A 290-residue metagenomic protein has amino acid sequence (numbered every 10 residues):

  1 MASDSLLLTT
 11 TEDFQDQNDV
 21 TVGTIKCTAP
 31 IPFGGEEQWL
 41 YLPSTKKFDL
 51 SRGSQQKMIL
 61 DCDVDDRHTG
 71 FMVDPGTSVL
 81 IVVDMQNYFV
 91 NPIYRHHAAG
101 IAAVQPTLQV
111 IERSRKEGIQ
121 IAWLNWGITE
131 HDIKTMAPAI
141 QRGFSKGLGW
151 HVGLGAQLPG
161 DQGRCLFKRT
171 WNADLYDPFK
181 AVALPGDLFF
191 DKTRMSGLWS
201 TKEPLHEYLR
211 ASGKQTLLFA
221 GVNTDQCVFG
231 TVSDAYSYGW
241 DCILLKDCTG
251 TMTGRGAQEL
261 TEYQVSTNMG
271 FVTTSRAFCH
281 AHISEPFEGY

Functional and structural regions predicted by a protein language model:
A2-V79, Q109-E112, K116-E117, R142-Y290: Active-site-adjacent betaalpha module
G76, I93-W126: A short alpha/beta connector and helix-capping loop motif
V79-Q86: Asp-based phosphoryl-transfer active-site loop
V82, I119-D132, L245: Short beta-strand segments at enzyme active-site cores
Q86, G127-T129, N223, T249: Catalytic metal-binding/acid-base residues of hydrolase active sites
Q86-P92: Short acidic, Gly/Ser-rich segments with clustered Asp/Glu that frequently serve as metal-coordination loops in enzyme
P92-Y94, D132-A137, Y176, T201-K202: Short, conserved acidic/polar surface loops in the N-terminal third of protein domains
W126-H151: A basic- and aromatic-enriched beta-loop-alpha substructure that forms the phosphate/nucleotide- and DNA/RNA-contacting
